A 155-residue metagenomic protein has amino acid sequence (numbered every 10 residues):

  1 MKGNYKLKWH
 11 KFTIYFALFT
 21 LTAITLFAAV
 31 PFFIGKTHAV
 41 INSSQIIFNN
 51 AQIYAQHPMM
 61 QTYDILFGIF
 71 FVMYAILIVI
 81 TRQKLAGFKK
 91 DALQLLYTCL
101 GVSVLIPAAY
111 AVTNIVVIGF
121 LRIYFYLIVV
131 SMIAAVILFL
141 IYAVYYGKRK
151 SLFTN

Functional and structural regions predicted by a protein language model:
M1-N155: Topology signature of small-to-medium multi-pass alpha-helical membrane proteins
